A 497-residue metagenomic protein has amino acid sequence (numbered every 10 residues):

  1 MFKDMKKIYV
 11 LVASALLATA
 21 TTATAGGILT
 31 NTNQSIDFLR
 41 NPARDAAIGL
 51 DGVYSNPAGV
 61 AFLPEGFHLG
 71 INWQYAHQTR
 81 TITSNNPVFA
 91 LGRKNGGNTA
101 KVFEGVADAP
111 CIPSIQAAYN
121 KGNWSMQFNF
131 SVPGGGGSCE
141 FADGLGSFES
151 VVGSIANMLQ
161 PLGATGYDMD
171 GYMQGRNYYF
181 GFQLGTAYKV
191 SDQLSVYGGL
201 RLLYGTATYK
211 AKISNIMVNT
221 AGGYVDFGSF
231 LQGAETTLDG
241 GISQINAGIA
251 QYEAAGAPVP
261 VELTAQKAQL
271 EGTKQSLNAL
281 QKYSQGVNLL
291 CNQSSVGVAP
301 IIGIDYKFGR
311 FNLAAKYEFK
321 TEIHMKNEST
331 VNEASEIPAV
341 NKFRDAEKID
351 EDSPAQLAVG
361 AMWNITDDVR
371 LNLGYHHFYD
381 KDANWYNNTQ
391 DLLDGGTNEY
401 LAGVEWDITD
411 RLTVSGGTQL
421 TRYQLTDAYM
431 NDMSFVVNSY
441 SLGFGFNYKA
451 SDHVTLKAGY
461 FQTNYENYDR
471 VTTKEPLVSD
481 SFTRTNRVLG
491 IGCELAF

Functional and structural regions predicted by a protein language model:
F2-A25: Gram-negative bacterial Sec-dependent N-terminal signal peptides
D4-I8, F89, L184, L495: Intrinsic disorder/low-complexity segments enriched in polar/small residues
A15-T22, G92-K94, K189, D305 (+1 more regions): Short stretches within intrinsically disordered, low-complexity N-terminal or propeptide regions
A18-T19, H68, S195, D469: Hydrophobic alpha-helical membrane context
A20-V132, G136-S138, F435, F461: N-terminal, post-signal peptide beta-strand-biased segments of exported outer-membrane/organellar beta-barrel and other
G26-L39, A43, A47-I48, I112 (+1 more regions): Outer-membrane beta-barrel porins/channels
